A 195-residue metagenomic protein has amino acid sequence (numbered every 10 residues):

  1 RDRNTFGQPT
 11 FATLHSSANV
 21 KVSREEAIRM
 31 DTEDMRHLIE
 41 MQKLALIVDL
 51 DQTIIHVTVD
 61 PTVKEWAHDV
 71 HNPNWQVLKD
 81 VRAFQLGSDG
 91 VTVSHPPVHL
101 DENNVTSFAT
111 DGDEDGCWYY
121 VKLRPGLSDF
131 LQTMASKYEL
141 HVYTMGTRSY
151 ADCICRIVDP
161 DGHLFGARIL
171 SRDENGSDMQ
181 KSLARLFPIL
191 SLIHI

Functional and structural regions predicted by a protein language model:
R1-V48, V59-N72: Non-catalytic pre-domain segments flanking phosphatase-related domains
T10, T58-V70, G146, C153-I157 (+1 more regions): Short coil/turn segments at secondary-structure boundaries
A18, E33-I39, K43-L46, R82 (+4 more regions): Beta-strand elements of modular eukaryotic interaction domains
M35-A45, T53-V121: Active-site neighborhood of HAD-like aspartate-dependent phosphohydrolases
D51-I55, V59-T62, T147-S149, E174-G176: Conserved beta-strand elements of beta-rich interaction domains across eukaryotes, especially beta-propellers
S88, K122, L127-R156: Substrate-recognition element of Asp-dependent hydrolases with the DxDx(T/V) motif
G146-S177: Substrate-recognition/cap helix-loop segment adjacent to the acidic, metal-dependent catalytic center of Asp-based
H194-I195: Conserved small/polar residues in nucleotide/adenosyl-binding loops
